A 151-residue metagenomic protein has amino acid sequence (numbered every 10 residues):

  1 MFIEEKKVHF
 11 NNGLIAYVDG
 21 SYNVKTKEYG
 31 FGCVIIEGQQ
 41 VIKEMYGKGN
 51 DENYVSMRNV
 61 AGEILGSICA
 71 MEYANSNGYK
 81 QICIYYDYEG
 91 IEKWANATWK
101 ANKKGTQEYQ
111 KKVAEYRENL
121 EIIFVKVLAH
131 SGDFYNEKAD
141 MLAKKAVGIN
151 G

Functional and structural regions predicted by a protein language model:
F2-A61, Y73, G151: RNase H-like nuclease fold core
S21-K27, S67-K138, L142, A146-I149: RNase H catalytic domain
G62-G66: Loop-to-helix element that buttresses phosphate recognition and phosphoryl-transfer chemistry
